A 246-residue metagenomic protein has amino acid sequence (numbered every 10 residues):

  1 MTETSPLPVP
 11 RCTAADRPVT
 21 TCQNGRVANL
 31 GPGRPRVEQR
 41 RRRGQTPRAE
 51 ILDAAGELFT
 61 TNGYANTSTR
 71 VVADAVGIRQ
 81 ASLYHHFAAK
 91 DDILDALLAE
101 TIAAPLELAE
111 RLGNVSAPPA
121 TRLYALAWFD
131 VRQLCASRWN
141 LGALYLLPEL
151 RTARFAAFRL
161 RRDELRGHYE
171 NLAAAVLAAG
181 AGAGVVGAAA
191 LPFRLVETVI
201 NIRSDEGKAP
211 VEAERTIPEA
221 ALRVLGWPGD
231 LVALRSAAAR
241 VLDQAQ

Functional and structural regions predicted by a protein language model:
T2-P32, R166-A179, N201-Q246: C-terminal peripheral helix-coil segments that are non-catalytic and often amphipathic
G33-V37: Arg/Lys-rich, glycine/proline-spaced intrinsically disordered segments in nuclear chromatin/transcription regulators
E50, A54, L58-D92, A96: Helix-turn-helix
A54, L58, F129, Q133 (+3 more regions): Amphipathic alpha-helical interface segments
A96, E107-A136: Hydrophobic alpha-helical connector segments
L106, T152-A179, A183-R194, E212-R215 (+1 more regions): Amphipathic alpha-helical packing segments from all-alpha helical-bundle domains
R122-A125, Q133-A156, E170, A190-F193 (+2 more regions): Amphipathic alpha-helical segments used for helix-helix packing
